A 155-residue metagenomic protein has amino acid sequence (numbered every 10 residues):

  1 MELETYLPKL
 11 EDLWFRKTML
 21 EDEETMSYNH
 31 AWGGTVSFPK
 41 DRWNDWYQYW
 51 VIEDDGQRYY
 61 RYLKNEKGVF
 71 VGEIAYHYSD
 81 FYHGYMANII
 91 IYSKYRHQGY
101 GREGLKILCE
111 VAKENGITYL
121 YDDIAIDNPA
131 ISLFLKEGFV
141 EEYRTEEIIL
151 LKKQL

Functional and structural regions predicted by a protein language model:
M1-K40, N44: A short, well-structured alpha-helix characteristic of acyl/acetyltransferase catalytic modules
L10, K67-V69, S79-Y82, D127 (+1 more regions): Short strand-connecting beta-turns/loops that link adjacent beta-strands
F15, M86, I90, E103-G104 (+1 more regions): Amphipathic alpha-helical recognition patches that constitute DNA-binding helices
V36-M86, Y92-K94: Acetyl-CoA-dependent GNAT
Y92, Y121-S132: Conserved beta-strand-loop-alpha-helix junction that forms the acyl-donor binding cleft
H97-E110, S132, K136: Conserved acetyl-CoA-binding loop-helix of GNAT-fold acetyltransferases
Y121-A125, G138-K153: Conserved catalytic-core motifs of GNAT/GCN5-like acyltransferases
